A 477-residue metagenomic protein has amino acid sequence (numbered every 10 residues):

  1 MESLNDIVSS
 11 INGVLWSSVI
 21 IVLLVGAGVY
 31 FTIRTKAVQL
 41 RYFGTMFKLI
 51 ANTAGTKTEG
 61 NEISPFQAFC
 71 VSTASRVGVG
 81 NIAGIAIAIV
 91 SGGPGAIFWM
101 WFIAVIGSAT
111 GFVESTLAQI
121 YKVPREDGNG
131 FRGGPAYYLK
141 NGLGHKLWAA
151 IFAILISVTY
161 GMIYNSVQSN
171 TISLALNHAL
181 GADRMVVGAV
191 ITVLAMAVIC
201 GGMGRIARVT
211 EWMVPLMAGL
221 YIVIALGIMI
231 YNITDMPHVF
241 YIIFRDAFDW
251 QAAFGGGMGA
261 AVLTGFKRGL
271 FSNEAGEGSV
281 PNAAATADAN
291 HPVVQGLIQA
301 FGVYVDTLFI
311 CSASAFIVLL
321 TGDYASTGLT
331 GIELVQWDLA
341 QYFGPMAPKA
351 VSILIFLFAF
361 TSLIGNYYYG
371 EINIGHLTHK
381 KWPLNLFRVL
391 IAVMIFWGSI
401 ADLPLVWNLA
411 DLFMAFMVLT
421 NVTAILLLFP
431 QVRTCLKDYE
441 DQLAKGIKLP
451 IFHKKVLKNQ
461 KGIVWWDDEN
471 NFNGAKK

Functional and structural regions predicted by a protein language model:
M1-V79, I89-A96, G107, F396 (+2 more regions): N-terminal alpha-helical transmembrane segments of multi-pass membrane transport and channel/translocase proteins
S3-L4, R34-Q39, G80-I85, P94 (+6 more regions): Transmembrane helix-loop junctions in multi-pass membrane proteins
S9-M46, V90-N129, V305-A313, P348 (+1 more regions): Extracellular loop-to-transmembrane helix junctions
L23-Y30, R34-F47, N170-L176, D183-Y231 (+3 more regions): Membrane-interface loop-to-helix entry segments
A27, F31-T32, I103-N129, P135-I199 (+1 more regions): Helix-loop-helix module between adjacent transmembrane segments
L49-F69, T73, S115, Q119-Y160 (+3 more regions): Transmembrane-helix boundary/entry motifs in multi-pass membrane transporters
K57-V90, L117-V123, D127-A136, K140 (+1 more regions): Alpha-helical membrane segments and immediately flanking helix-loop junctions that form or couple to the substrate/ion
V113-K122, E126, L226-I242, W250 (+3 more regions): Extracellular/periplasmic helix-exit of transmembrane alpha-helices
